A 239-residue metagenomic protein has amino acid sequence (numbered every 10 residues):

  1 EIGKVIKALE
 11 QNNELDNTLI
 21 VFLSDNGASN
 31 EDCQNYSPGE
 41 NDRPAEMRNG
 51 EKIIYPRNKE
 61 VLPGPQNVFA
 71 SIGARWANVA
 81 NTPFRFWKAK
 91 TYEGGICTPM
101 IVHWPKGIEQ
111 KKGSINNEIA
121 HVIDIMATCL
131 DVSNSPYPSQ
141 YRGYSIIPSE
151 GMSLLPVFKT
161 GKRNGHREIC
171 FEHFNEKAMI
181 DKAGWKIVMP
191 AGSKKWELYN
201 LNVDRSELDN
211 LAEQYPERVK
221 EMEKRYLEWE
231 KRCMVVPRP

Functional and structural regions predicted by a protein language model:
E1-T18, A28-N30, Q34-V79: A long, amphipathic alpha-helix that forms part of the scaffold/cap immediately adjacent to metal-dependent active
I2-V5, L9, T18-G27, P99-V102 (+1 more regions): Beta-strand elements within well-structured catalytic alpha/beta cores of enzymes that handle phosphate/sulfate esters
G3-I6, E10, N81, M126-L130 (+6 more regions): Non-transmembrane alpha-helical segments in soluble domains of secreted/periplasmic/extracellular proteins
G3-N17, V132-R142, E228-P239: Surface-exposed helix-capping loop/turn segments at secondary-structure junctions
L19-N30, Q34-Y36, I146-I147, C170-E176 (+1 more regions): Short, solvent-exposed turn/loop segments enriched in Gly/Ser/Thr/Pro and often Arg
Q66-I96, I108-E118, I123-L201, R232-V236: C-terminal cap/loop subdomain of S1 sulfatases and analogous C-terminal strand-loop tails that border
N116-H121, N210, Q214-E217: Short alpha-helix boundary/capping segments
D204: Intrinsically disordered, low-complexity polar regions and short flexible loop motifs
